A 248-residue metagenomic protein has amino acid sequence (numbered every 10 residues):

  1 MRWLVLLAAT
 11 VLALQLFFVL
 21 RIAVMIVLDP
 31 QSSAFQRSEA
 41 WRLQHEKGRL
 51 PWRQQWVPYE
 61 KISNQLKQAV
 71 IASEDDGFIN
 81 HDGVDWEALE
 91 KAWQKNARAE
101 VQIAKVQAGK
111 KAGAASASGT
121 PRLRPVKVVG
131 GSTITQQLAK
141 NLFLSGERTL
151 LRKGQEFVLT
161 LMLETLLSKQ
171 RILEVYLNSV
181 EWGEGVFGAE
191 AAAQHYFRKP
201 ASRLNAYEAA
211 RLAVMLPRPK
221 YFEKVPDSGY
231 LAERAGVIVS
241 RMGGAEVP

Functional and structural regions predicted by a protein language model:
M1-P248: Juxtamembrane regions of bacterial inner-membrane/periplasmic proteins, predominantly the peptidoglycan biogenesis
